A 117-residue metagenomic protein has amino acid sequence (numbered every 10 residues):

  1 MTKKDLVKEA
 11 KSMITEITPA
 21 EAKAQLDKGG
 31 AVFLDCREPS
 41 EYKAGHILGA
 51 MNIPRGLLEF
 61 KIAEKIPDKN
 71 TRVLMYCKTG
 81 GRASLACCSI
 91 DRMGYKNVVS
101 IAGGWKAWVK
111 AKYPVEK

Functional and structural regions predicted by a protein language model:
M1-V32, P39-R72, K78-K117: Rhodanese-like catalytic fold shared by cysteine-dependent sulfurtransferases and DSP/PTP-type phosphatases
